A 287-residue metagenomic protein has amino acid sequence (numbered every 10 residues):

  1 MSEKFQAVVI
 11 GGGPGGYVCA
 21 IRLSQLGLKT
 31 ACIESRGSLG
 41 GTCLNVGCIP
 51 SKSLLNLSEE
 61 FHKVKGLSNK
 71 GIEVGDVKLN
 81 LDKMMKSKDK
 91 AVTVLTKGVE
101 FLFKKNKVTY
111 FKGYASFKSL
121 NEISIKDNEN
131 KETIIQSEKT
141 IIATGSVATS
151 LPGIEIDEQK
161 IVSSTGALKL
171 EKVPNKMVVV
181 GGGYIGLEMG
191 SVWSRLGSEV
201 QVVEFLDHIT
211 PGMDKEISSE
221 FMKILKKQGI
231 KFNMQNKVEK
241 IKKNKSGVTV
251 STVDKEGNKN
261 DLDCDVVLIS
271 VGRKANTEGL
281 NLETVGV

Functional and structural regions predicted by a protein language model:
M1-G13, V173-G183: Beta1/beta-strand and adjacent pyrophosphate-binding region of the FAD-binding site in flavoprotein oxidoreductases
S2-F5, I21-V173, L206-T210, E216-I217 (+4 more regions): Glycine-rich flavin
Q6-C32, G186-S194: N-terminal Rossmann-like FAD-binding beta1-loop-alpha1 element of flavoenzymes
I10, K86, I142-A143, V179 (+2 more regions): Redox-cofactor binding/interface segments in oxidoreductases and associated redox assembly factors
G11-G16, G145, G181-G186, G272 (+1 more regions): Conserved phosphate-binding and hydrolysis motifs of nucleotide-dependent enzymes
S137-K139, A143-T149, C264-T277: Glycine-/small-residue-rich beta->alpha transition segments that form the dinucleotide
D157-V173, V266-V287: FAD-site-proximal beta/loop scaffold in flavoenzymes
K160, E171-H208, G212-M213: Rossmann-like NAD(P)H-binding beta-loop-alpha module
